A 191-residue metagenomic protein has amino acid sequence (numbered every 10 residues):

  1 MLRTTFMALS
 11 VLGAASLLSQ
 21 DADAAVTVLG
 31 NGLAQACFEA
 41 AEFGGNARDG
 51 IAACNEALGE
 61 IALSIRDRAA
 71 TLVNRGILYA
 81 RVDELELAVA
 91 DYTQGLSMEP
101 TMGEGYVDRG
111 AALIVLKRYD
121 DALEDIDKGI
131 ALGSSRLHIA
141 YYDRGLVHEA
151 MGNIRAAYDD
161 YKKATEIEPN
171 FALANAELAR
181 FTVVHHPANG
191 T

Functional and structural regions predicted by a protein language model:
D21-A62: N-terminal leader/linker segments that initiate helical-solenoid repeat arrays
G30, I65, A69, G103-E104 (+2 more regions): Helix-start (N-cap) detector for alpha-helical repeat units in TPR-like alpha-solenoids, especially tetratricopeptide
E60, S64, M98, L132-G133 (+1 more regions): Structural marker of alpha-solenoid helical repeat scaffolds
R81, V115-L116, A150, E177-P187: Register position in tetratricopeptide repeats
